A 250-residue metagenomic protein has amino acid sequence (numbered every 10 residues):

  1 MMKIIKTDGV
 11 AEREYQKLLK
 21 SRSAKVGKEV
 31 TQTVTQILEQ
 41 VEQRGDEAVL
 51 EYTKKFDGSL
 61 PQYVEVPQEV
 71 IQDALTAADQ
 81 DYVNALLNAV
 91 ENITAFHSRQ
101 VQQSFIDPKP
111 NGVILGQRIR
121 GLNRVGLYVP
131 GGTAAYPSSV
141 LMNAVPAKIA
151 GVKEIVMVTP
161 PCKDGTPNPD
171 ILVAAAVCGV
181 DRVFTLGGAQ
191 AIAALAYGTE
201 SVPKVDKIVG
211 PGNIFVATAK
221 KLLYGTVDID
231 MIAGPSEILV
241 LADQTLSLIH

Functional and structural regions predicted by a protein language model:
M1-N123: N-terminal Rossmann-like NAD(P)+-binding subdomain of aldehyde/semialdehyde dehydrogenases
P108-V173: Conserved small-residue-rich beta-alpha loop and adjacent elements that most often cradle the phosphate/pyrophosphate
S139-V140, T166-I171, L195-G198, T218-L222: Short acidic, glycine/serine/threonine-rich loops at helix termini
P160-C162, G188, N213-I214, Q244-L246: Short, ordered loop/turn segments at secondary-structure junctions
L172-A191: A glycine-rich helix N-cap at a beta->alpha junction
T185-D206: A charged, well-structured terminal subsegment
V209-P211, M231-A242: Short loop-to-beta-strand entry elements in the cores of soluble alpha/beta enzymes
I249-H250: Conserved small/polar residues in nucleotide/adenosyl-binding loops
